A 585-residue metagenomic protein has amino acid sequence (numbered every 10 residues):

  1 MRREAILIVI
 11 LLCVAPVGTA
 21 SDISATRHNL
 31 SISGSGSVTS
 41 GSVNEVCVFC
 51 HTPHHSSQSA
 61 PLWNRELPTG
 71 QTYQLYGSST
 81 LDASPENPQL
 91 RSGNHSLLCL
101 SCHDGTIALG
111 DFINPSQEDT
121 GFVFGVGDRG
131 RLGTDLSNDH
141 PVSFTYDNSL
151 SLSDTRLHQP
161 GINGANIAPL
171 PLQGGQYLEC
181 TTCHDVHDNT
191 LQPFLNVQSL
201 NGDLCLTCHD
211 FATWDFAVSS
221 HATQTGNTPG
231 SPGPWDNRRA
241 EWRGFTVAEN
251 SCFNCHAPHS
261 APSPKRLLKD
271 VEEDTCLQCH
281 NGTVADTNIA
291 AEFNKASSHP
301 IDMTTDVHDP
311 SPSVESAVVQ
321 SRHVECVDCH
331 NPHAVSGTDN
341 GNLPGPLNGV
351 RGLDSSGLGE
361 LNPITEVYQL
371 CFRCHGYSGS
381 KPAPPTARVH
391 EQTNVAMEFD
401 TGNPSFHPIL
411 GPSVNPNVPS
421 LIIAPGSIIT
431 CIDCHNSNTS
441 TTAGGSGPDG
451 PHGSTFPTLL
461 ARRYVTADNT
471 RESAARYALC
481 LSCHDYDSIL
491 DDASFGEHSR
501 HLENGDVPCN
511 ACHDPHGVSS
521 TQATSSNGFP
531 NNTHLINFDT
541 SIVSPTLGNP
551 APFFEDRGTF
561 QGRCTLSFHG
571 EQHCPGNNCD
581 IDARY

Functional and structural regions predicted by a protein language model:
E4-V14: Sec-dependent N-terminal signal peptides
L12, P16-V48, T52-Y585: C-type cytochrome heme-c attachment and multiheme electron-transfer modules
